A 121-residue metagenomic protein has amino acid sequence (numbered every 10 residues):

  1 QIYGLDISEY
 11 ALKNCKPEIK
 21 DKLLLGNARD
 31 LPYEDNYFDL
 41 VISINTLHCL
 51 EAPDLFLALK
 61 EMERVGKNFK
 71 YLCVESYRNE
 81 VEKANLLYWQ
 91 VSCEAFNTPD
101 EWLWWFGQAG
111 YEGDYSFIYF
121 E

Functional and structural regions predicted by a protein language model:
Q1-D30, L50-L57, E61, V65-E121: Class I (Rossmann-like) S-adenosyl-L-methionine-dependent methyltransferase catalytic domain, capturing the SAM-binding
Y33: Carboxylate-rich, divalent-cation-coordinating active-site regions
F38-D39: Local beta-strand N-terminus motif with an aromatic residue
I42: A conserved beta-strand element that flanks and buttresses the S-adenosyl-L-methionine
N45-C49: Short catalytic micro-motifs in class I SAM-dependent methyltransferases
